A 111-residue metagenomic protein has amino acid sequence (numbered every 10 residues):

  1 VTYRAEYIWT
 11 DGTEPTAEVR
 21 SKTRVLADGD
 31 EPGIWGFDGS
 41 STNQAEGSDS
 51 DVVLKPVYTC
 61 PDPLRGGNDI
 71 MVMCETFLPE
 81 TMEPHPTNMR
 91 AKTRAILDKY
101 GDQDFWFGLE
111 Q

Functional and structural regions predicted by a protein language model:
V1-Q111: ATP/Mg2+-dependent ligation/transfer catalytic cores
